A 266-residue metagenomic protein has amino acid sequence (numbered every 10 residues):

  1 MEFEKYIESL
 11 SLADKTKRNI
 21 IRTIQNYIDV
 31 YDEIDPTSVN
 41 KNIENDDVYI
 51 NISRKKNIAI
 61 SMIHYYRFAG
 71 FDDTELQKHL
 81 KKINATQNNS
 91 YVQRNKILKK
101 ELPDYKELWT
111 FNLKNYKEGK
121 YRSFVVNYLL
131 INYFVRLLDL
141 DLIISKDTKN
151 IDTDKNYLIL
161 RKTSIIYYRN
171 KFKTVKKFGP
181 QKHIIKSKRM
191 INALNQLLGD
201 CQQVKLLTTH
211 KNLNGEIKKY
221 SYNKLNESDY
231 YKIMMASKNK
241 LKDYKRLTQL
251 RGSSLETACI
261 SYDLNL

Functional and structural regions predicted by a protein language model:
F3-L80, D229-K232, R251-G252: Non-catalytic DNA-binding core/recognition domains of DNA-processing enzymes
V48-Y49, N115-Y116, K146-D152, N156-L160 (+2 more regions): Solenoid-like repeat scaffolds
T74-N112: Flexible interdomain linker/hinge and immediately adjacent N-terminus of the catalytic tyrosine-recombinase domain
L102-L138: Basic, Lys/Arg- and aromatic-enriched nucleic-acid-binding interface segment
K120, L129-D147, K238-K242, R251-S253: A short, glycine-centered helix-capping/turn motif at helix boundaries that positions DNA-contacting or catalytic
L142-K182: Conserved tyrosine-mediated DNA breakage-rejoining catalytic core shared by Y-recombinases
F178-S237: Active-site/catalytic core of tyrosine-dependent DNA strand-transfer enzymes
L225, D229, K240-D263: Short, polar N-cap/turn motifs at the start of nucleic acid-interacting alpha helices
